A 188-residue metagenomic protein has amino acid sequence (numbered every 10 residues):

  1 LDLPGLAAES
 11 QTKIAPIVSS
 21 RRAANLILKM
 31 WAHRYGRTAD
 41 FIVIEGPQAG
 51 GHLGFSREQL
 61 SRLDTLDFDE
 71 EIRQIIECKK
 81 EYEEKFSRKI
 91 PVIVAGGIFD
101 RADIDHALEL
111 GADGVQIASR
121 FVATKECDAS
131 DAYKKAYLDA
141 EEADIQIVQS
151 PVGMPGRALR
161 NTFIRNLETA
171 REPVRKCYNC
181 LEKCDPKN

Functional and structural regions predicted by a protein language model:
L1, I98-F99: Gly/Ser/Thr-rich loops at beta-strand to alpha-helix junctions that form or flank small-molecule/cofactor-binding
L1-F86: Active-site entrance/lid segments in N-terminal catalytic domains of soluble metabolic enzymes
A15-P16, V92-V94: Short catalytic-loop micro-motif centered on adjacent basic/acidic residues
A49-I93, F99-N188: Conserved active-site-proximal phosphate/metal-binding subdomains
